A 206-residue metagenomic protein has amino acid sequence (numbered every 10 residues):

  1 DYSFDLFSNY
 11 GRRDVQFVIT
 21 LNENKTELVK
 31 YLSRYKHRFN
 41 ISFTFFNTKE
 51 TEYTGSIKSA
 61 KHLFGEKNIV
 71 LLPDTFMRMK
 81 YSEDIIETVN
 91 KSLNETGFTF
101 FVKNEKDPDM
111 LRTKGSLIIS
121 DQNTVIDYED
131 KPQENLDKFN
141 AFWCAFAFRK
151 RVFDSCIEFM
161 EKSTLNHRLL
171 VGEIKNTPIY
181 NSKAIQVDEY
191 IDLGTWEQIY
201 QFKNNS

Functional and structural regions predicted by a protein language model:
D1-K30, I41-F43, E83: N-terminal glycine-rich phosphate-binding loop and ensuing alpha1 helix
Y2-S3, G55-S59, E173: Well-ordered alpha-helical segments embedded in enzymatic catalytic cores
D14-V15, G65-K67, Y180: Short coil/turn segments at beta-strand junctions that form active-site/ligand-binding loops
V18-T20, L71, F101, I185: Short hydrophobic segments within beta-strands
E23-N24, T48-E52, D188, E197: Short beta->alpha linker loops
K25-E27, F76-R78, D192, I199-Y200: Short, active-site-adjacent cap segments at secondary-structure transitions
L28-V29, S33-I119: Conserved beta-loop-beta/alpha segment of the NTase-like Rossmann-fold superfamily that binds/positions NTPs
I86, N90, D121-S206: Catalytic-core segments of class I nucleotidyltransferases/pyrophosphorylases that form NMP-activated intermediates
